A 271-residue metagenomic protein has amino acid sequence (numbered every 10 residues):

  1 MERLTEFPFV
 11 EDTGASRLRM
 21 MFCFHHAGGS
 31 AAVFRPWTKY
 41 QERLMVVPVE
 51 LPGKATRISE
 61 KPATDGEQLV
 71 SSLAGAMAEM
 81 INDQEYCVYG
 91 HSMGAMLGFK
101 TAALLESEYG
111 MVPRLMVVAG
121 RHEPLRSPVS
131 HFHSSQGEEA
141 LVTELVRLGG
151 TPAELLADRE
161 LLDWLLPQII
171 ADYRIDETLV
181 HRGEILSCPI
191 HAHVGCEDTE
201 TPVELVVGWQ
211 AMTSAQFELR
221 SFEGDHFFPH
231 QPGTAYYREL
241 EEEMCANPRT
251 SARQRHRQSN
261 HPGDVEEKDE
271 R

Functional and structural regions predicted by a protein language model:
M1-Y89, M96-R271: Domain-scale detector for complete catalytic domains at protein termini or as standalone homologs
